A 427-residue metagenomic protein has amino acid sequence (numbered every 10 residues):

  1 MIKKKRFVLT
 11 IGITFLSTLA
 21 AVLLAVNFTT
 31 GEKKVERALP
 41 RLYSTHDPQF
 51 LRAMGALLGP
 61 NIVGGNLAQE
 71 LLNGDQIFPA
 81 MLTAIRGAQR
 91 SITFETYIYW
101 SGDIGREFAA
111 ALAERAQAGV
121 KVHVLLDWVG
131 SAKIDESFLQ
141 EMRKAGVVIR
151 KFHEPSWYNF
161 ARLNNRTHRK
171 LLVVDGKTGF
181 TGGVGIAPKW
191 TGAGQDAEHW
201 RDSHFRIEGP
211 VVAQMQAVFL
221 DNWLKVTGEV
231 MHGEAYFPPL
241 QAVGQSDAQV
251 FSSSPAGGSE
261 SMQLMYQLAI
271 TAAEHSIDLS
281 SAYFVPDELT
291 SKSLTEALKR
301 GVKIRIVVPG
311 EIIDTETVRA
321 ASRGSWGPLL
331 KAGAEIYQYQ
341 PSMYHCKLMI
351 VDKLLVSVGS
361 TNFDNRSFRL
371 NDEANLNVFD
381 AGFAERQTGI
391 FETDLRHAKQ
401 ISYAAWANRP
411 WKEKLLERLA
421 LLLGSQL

Functional and structural regions predicted by a protein language model:
I2-L427: Charged, low-complexity intrinsically disordered terminal segments
